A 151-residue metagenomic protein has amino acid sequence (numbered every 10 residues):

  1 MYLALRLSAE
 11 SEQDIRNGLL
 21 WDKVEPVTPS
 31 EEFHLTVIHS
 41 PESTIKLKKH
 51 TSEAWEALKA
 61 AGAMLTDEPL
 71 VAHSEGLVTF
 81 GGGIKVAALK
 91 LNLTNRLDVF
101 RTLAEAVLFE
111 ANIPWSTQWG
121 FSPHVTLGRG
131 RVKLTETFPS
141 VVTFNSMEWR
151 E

Functional and structural regions predicted by a protein language model:
M1-E151: Histidine-dependent nucleotide/RNA phosphoesterase domain, centered on the 2H-phosphoesterase fold with its duplicated
